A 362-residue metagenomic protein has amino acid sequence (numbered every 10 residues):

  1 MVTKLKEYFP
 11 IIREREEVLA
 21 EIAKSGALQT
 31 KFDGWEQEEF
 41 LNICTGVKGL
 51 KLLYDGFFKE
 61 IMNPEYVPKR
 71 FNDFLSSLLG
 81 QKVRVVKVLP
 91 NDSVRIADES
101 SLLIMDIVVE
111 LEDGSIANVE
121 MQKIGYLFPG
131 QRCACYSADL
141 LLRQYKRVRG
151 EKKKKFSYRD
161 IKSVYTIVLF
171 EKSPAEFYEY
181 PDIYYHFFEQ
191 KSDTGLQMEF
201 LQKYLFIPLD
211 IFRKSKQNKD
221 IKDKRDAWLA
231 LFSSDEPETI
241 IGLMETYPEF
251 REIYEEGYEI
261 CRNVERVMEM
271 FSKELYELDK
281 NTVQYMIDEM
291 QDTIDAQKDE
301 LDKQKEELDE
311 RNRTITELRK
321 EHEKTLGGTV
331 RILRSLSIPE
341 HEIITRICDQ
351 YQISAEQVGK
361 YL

Functional and structural regions predicted by a protein language model:
M1-K203: Accessory alpha/beta interaction modules
V2-K48, A117-Q122, A230-L362: Short, charged alpha-helical interaction segments and adjacent helix-coil junctions
K51-L53, Y204-L209, L231-E236: Short acidic (Asp/Glu) and glycine-rich catalytic loops that position anionic groups and cofactors
Y54-M62, K152, I211-K216, T239-L243 (+1 more regions): Short hinge/gating elements
Y66, R70, F128, D223 (+3 more regions): Charged, alpha-helix-enriched surfaces in structured cytosolic catalytic cores of large nucleotide-utilizing machines
V94-S101, K216-N218, E252-I253: Short, solvent-exposed polar/charged micro-motifs at secondary-structure junctions
Y178-Y180, K216-D220, E269-M270: Short conserved micro-motifs at the rims of enzyme active sites and ligand-binding pockets
D193-D226: Extended serine/threonine-enriched, polar tracts that run as long, contiguous segments within proteins
